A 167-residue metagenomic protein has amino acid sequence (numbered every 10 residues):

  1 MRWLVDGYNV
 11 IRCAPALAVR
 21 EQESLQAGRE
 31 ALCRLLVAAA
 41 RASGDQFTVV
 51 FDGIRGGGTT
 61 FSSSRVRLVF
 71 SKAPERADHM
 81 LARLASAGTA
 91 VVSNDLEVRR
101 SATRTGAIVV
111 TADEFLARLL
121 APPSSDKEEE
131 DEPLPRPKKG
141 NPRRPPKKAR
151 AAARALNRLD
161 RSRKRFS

Functional and structural regions predicted by a protein language model:
R2-W3, N9-S167: Nuclease catalytic cores that cleave nucleic-acid phosphodiester bonds, predominantly acidic two-metal-ion
